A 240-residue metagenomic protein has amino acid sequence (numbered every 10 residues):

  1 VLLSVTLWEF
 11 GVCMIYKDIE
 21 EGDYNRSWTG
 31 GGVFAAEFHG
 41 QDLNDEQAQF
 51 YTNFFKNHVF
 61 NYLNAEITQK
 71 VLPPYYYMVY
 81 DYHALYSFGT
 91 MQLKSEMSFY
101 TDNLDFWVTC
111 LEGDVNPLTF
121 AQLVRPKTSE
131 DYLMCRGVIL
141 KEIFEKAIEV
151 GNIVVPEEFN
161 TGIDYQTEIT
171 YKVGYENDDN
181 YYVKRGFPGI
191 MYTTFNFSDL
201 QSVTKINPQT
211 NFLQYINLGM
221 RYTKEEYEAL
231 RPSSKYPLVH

Functional and structural regions predicted by a protein language model:
V1-A65, P232-H240: Acidic/polar, low-complexity intrinsically disordered N-terminal segments immediately downstream of a Sec signal
Y16, G22, S27-T29, E96-T109: Short, surface-exposed, charge-dense and proline/glycine-enriched linear segments
W28-V33, V79-D81, V108-G113: Short loop/turn segments at strand-loop or loop-helix junctions that form parts of catalytic or ligand-binding pockets
N44, N64, T119, T128 (+3 more regions): Alpha-helix initiation/capping motif
A48-D105: Auxiliary, metal-adjacent structural segments of Zn-dependent hydrolase domains
L104-G162: Active-site recognition of the HExxH zinc-binding catalytic motif
I163-H240: Metalloprotease/metallohydrolase-associated module, dominated by Zn2+-dependent proteases
